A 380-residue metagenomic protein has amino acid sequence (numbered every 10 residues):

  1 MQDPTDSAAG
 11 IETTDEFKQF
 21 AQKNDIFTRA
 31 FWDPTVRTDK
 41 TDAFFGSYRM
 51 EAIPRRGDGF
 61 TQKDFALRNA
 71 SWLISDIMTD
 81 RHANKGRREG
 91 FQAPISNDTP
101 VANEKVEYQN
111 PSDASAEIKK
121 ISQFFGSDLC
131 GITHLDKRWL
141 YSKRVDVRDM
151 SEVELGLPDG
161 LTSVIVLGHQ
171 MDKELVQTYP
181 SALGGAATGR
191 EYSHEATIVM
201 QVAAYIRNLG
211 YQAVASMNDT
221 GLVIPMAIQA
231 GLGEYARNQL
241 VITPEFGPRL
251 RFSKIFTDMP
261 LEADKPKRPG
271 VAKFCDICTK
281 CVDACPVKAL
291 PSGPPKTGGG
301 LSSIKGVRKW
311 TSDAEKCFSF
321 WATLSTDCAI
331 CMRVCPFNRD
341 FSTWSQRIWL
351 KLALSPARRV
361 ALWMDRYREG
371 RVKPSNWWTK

Functional and structural regions predicted by a protein language model:
M1-T133, K137, Y141, L161 (+2 more regions): Iron-sulfur (Fe-S) cluster-binding modules
K119-K120, D128-S342, R347-S355: Catalytic cores of enzyme domains
